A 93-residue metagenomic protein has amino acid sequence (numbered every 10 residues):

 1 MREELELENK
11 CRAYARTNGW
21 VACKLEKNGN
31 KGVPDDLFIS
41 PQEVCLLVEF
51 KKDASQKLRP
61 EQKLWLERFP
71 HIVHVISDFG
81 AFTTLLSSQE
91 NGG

Functional and structural regions predicted by a protein language model:
M1-G93: Catalytic phosphate/metal-binding cores of nucleic-acid and nucleotide-processing enzymes, i.e., regions that mediate
